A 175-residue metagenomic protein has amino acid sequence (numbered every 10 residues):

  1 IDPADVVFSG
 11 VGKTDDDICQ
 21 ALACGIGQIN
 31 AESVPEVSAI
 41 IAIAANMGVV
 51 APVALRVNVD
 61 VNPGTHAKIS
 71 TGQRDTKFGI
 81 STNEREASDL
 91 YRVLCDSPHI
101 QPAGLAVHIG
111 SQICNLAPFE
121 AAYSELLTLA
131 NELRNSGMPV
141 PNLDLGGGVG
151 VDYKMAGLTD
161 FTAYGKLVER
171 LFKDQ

Functional and structural regions predicted by a protein language model:
I1-N142, L167, L171: Active-site-proximal beta-alpha core segment in soluble small-molecule metabolic enzymes
I109-Q112, G148-D152: A short, flexible beta-alpha/helix-coil linker loop
D152-Q175: Anionic-ligand-binding alpha/beta catalytic cores of soluble enzymes and soluble regulatory domains that recognize
